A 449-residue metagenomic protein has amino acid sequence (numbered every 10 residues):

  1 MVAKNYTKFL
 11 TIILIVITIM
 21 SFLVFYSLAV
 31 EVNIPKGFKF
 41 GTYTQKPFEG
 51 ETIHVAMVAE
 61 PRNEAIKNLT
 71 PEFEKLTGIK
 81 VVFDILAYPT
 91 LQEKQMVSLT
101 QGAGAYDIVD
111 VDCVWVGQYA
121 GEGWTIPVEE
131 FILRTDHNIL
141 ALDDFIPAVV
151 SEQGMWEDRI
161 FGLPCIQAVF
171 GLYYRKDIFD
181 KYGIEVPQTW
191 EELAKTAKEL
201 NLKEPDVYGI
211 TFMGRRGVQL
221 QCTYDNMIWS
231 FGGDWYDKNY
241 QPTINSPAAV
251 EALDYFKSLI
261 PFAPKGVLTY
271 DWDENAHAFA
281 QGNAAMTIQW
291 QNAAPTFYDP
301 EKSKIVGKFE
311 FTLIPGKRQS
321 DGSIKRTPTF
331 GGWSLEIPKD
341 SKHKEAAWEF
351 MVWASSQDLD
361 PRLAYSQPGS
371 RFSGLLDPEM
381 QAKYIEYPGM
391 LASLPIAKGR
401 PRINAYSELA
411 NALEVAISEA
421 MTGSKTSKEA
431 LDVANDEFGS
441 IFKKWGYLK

Functional and structural regions predicted by a protein language model:
V30, N68-F145, D177, K181-Q188 (+4 more regions): Extracytoplasmic "Venus flytrap"/periplasmic binding protein-like
V30-P47, C113-V169, L220-T223, K308-P315 (+1 more regions): Hinge/lid segment of periplasmic solute-binding proteins
V32, G41, P47, L133 (+3 more regions): C-terminal lobe and pocket-closing loops of periplasmic/extracytoplasmic Venus-flytrap solute-binding proteins
Y43-F48, E129-F145, G214, F231-E251 (+6 more regions): Short, solvent-exposed loop/beta-turn-alpha elements that line the ligand-binding surface or hinge of extracytoplasmic
T44, V97, G104-V109, H137-I178 (+2 more regions): A structural signal for short loop-to-beta-strand junctions that line the ligand-binding cleft of periplasmic/secreted
E49-E60, I79-D84, D107-I108, Y208: Short, well-ordered beta-strand elements
E152-C165, F170, E192-P242, A284: Extracytoplasmic/periplasmic solute-binding protein
T196-N201, K238-L268, I314: Glycine-centered hinge/linker elements that transmit conformational signals in sensory and ligand-binding systems
